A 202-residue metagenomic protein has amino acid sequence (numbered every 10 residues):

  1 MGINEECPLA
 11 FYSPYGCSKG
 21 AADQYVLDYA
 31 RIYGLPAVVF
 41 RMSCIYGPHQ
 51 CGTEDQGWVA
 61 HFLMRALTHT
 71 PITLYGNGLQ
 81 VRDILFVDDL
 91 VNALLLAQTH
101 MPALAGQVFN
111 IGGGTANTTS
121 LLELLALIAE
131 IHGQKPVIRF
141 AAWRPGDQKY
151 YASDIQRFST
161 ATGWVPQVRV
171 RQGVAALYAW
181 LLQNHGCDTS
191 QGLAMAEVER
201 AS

Functional and structural regions predicted by a protein language model:
M1-V39, C51-E54, P166: Catalytic helix-loop patch of NAD(P)-dependent Rossmann-fold dehydrogenases
Y12, R41-S43, G112: Active-site beta-alpha turn of Rossmann-fold NAD(P)-dependent dehydrogenases/reductases
V38, I45-G47, L90, A116: Conserved sequence/active-site signature of Rossmann-fold short-chain dehydrogenase/reductase
M42-I45, N77: Active-site loop/turn elements of alpha/beta-hydrolase fold enzymes, especially the short glycine-/histidine-rich
M64-S202: C-terminal substrate-binding subdomain of Rossmann-fold SDR/epimerase-dehydratase oxidoreductases
